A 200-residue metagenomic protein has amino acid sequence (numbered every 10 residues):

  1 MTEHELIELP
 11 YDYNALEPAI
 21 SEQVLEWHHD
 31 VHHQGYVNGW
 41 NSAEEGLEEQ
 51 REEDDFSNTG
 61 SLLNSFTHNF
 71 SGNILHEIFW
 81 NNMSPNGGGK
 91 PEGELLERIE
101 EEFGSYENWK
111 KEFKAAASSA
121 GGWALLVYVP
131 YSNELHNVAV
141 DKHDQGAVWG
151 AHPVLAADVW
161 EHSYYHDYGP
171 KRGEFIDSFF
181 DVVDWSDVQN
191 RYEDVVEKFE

Functional and structural regions predicted by a protein language model:
M1-E200: Feature for soluble, non-membrane regions of globular proteins
